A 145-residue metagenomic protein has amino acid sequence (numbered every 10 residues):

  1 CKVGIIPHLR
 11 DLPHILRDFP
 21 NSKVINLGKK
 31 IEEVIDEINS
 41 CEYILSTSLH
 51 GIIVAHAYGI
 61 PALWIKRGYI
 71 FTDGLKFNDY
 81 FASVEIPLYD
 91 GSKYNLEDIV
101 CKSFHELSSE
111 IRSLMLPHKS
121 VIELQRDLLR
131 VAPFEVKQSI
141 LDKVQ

Functional and structural regions predicted by a protein language model:
C1-Q145: Active-site anion-handling motifs in enzyme catalytic cores
